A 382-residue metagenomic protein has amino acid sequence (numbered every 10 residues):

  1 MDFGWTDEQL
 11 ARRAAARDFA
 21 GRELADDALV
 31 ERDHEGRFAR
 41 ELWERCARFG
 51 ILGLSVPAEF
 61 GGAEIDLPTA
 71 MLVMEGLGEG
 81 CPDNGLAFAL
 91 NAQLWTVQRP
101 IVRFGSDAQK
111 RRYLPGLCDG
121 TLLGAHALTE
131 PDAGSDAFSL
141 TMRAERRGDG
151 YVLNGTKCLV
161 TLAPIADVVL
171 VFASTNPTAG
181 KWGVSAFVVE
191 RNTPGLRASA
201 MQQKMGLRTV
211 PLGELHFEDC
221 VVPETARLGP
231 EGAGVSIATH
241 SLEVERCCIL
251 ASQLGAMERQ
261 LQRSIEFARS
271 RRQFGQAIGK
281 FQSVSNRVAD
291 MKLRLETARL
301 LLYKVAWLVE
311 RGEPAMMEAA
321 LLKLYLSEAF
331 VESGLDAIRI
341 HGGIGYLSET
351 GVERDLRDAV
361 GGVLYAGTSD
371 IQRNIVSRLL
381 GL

Functional and structural regions predicted by a protein language model:
M1-N84, L90, F104-Q109, G116-G120 (+3 more regions): Alpha-helical interface subdomain recognition
G50, M74-G78, A173, V189-P194 (+1 more regions): Short Ser/Thr-interspersed hydrophobic loop/turn segments at strand-loop and sheet-helix junctions that line or gate
W95-F104: Helix-loop "lid/cap" segments that line or gate small-molecule binding pockets
G120-L128: A short, Trp-centered hydrophobic/proline-enriched beta-strand micro-motif
D132-S135, L159-L162, T175-T178, K204-P211: Short Gly/Pro-enriched turn/cap motifs at secondary-structure boundaries
S139-T141, N192-P223: Flexible, small-/acidic-enriched active-site or ligand-binding loops
G150, N154-A198: A short core secondary-structure module
G213-H240: A short, charged helix-loop
